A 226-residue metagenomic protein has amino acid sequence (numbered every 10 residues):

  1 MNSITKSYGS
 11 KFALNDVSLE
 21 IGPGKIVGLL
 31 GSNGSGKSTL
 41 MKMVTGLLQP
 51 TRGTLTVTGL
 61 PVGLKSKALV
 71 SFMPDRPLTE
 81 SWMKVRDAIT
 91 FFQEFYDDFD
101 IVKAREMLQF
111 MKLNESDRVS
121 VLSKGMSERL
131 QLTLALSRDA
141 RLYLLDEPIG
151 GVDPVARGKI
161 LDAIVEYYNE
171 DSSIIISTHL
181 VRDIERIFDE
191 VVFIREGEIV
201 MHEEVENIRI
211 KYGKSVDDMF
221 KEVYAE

Functional and structural regions predicted by a protein language model:
L30-S32: The feature captures the beta-strand-to-loop junction immediately N-terminal to the Walker
T45: Helix-to-loop junction immediately C-terminal to a conserved catalytic motif
R52-S66: Conserved ABC transporter NBD signature motif
D75-L130: ABC-family P-loop ATPase nucleotide-binding domains
Y143-E147, V152: Catalytic Walker B motif of ABC-type/P-loop ATPase nucleotide-binding domains
H202-E203: ABC ATPase "signature
